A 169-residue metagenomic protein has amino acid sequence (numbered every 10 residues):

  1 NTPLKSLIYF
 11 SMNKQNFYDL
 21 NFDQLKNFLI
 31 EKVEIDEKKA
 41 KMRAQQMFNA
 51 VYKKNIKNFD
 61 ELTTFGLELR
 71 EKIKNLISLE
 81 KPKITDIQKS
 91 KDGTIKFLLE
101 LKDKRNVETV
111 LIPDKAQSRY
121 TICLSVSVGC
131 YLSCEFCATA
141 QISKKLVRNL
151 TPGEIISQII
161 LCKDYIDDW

Functional and structural regions predicted by a protein language model:
T2-S6: Extreme N-terminal basic, low-complexity initiation segments that serve as generic localization/processing leaders
I8-S118: Flexible, acidic/Gly-rich N-terminal and inter-domain linker regions that tether and position cofactor-handling modules
I112, A116-W169: Conserved Radical SAM active-site core
